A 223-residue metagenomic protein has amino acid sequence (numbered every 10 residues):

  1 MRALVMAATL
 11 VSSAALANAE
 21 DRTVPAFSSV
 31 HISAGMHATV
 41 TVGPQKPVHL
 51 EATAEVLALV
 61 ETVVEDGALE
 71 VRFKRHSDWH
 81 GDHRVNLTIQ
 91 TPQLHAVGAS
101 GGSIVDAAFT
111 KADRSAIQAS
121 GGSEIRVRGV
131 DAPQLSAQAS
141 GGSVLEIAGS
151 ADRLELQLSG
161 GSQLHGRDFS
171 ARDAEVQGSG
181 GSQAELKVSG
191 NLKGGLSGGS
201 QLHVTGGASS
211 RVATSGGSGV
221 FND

Functional and structural regions predicted by a protein language model:
M1-D223: Intrinsically disordered, low-complexity terminal regions
